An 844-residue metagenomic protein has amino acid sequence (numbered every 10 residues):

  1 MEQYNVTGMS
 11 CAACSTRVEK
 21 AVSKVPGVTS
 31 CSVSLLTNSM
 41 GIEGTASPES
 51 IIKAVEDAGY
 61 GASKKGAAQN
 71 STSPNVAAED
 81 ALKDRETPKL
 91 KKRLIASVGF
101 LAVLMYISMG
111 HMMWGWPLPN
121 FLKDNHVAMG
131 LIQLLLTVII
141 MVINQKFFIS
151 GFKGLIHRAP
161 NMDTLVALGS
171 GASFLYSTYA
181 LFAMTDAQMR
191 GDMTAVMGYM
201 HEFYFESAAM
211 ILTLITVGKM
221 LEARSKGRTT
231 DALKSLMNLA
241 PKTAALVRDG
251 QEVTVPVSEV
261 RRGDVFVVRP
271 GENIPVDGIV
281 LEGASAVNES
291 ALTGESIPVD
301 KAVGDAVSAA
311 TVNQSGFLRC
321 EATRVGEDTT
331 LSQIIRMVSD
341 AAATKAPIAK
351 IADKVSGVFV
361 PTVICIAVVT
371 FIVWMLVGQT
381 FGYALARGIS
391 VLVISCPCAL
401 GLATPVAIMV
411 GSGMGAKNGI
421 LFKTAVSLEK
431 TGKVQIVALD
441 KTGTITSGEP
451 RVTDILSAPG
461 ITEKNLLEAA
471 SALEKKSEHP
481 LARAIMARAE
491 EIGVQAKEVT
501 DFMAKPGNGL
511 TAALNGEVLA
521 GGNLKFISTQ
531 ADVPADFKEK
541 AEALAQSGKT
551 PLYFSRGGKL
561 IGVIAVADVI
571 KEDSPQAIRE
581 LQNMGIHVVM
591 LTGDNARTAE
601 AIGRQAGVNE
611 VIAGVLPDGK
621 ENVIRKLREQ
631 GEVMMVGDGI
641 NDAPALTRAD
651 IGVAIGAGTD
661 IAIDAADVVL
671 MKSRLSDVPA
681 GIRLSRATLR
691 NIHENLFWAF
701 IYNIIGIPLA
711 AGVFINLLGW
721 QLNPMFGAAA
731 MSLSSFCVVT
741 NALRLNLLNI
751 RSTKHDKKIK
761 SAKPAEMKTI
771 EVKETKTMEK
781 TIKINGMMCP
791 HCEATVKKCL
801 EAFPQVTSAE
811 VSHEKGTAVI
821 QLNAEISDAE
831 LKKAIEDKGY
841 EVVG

Functional and structural regions predicted by a protein language model:
M1-A128, K153, Q251-E252, R336-T344 (+1 more regions): Flexible metal-binding regulatory segments at protein termini and peripheral loops
T16, T29, V434, L514-G516 (+2 more regions): Conserved ATP-binding TGD loop and adjacent catalytic N/P-domain core of P-type ATPases
P26-P48, E202-F203, K234-D328, A425-A470 (+2 more regions): Conserved cytosolic catalytic loops of P-type ATPases
K89-T243, K354, G719-P724, A730 (+1 more regions): Transmembrane helix-loop-helix hairpins at the membrane interface
M113-V127, I156, L175, M414 (+8 more regions): Membrane-embedded alpha-helical bundles of multi-pass transporters
M184-A187, M193-A195, A209-P270, K301 (+5 more regions): Juxtamembrane coupling segments of multi-pass membrane pumps/enzymes
L292, I351, A386, A399-L473 (+7 more regions): Conserved catalytic phosphorylation-site environment of P-type ATPases
V452, L456-M584, A596, V608-I624: P-type ATPase nucleotide-binding
